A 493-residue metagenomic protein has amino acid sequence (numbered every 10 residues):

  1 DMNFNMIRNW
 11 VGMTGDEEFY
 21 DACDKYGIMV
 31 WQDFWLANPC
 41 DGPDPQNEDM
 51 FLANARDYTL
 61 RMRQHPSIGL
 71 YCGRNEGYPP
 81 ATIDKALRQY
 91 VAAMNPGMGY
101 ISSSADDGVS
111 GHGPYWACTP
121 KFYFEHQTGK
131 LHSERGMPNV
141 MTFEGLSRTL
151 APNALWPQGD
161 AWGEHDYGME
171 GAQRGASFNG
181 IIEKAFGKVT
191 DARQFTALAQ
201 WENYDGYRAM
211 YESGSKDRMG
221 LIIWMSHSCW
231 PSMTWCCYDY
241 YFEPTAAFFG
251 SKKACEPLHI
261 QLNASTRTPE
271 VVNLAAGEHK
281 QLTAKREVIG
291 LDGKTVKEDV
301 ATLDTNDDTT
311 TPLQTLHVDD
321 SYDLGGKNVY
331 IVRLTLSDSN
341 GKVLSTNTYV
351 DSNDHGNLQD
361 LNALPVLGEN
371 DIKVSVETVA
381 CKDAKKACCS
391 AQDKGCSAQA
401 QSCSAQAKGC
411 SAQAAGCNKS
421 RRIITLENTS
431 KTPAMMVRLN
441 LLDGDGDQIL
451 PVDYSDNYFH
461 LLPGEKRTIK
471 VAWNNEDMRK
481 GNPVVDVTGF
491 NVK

Functional and structural regions predicted by a protein language model:
D1-P39, N47-L70, G168-Y204: Active-site-adjacent substrate/metal-binding segments within catalytic domains of carbohydrate-active enzymes
T59-E164: Active-site region of glycoside hydrolase catalytic domains
Y71, Y123-Q281, K285, T295-V296: Substrate-binding clefts and catalytic carboxylate motifs of secreted carbohydrate-active enzymes
E243-V272, S352-K382: Low-complexity, acidic Ser/Thr/Pro/Gly-rich terminal tails and inter-domain linkers that flank the onset of structured
T266-V271, N418-K431: Short beta-strand elements of extracellular/lumenal beta-sandwich folds
A276-D292, S430-D447, T488-F490: Short acidic, flexible loop segments centered on an aromatic residue
A284, G290-G326, I449-E476: Intrinsically disordered, low-complexity Pro/Gly/Ser/Thr-rich segments with frequent PxxP/GP/PP motifs and embedded
H317-P365, L450, A472-K493: Terminal connector regions
